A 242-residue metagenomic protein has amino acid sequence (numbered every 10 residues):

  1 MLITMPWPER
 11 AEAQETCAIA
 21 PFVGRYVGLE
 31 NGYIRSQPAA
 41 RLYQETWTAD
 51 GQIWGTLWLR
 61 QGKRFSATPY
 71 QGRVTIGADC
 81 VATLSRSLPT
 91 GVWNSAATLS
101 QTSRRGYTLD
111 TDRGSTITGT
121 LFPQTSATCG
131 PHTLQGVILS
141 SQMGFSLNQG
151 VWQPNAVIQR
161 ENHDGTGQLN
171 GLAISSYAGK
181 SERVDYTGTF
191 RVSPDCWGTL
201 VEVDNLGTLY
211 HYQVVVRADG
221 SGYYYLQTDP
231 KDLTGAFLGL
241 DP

Functional and structural regions predicted by a protein language model:
L2-R10: C-terminal segment of classical bacterial N-terminal signal peptides
E12-P242: Mature soluble binding/inhibitory domains
